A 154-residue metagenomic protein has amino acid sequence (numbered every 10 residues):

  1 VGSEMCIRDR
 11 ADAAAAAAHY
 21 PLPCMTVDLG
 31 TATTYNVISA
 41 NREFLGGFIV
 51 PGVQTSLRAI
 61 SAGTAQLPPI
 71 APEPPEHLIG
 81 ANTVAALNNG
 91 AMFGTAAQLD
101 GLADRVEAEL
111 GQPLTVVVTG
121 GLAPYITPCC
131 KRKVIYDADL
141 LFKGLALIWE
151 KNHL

Functional and structural regions predicted by a protein language model:
V1-I7: Short, small-residue-biased leader/transition segments that mark boundaries at the very start of proteins
R8-A13, A65, M92, P124 (+1 more regions): Glycine-rich phosphate-binding/hydrolytic loop that grips phosphoryl groups
A11-M25, G46-N88, I148, N152: Glycine-rich phosphate-binding loop plus the immediately following alpha-helix
H19-P21, A62-P69, M92, A96-Q112 (+2 more regions): Generic secondary-structure signature for well-ordered alpha-helical cores
L22-F44, I60, L145: Gly/Thr-rich phosphate-binding beta-strand-loop-beta motif of the actin/hexokinase/Hsp70
T31-T33, P51-V53, G120-A123: Glycine-rich beta-alpha junction loops
Y35, Y125-P128: Short active-site-adjacent structural elements
P75-T115, L122, K133-I135: Adenine-nucleotide phosphate-binding core of ATP-dependent small-molecule kinases
